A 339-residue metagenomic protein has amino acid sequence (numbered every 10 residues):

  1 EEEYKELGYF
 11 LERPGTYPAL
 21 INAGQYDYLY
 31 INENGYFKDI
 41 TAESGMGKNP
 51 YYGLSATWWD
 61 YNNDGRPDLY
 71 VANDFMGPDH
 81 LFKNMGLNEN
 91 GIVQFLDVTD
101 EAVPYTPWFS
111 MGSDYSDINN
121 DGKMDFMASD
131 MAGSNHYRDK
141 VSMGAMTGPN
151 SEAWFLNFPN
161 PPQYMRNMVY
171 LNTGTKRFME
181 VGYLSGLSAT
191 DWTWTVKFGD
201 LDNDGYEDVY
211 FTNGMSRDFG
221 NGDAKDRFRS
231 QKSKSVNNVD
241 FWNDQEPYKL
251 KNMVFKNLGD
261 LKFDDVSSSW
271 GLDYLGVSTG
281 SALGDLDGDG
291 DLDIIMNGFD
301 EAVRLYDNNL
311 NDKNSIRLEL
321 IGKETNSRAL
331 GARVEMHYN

Functional and structural regions predicted by a protein language model:
E1-N339: Acidic, glycine/proline-rich Ca2+-coordinating loop motifs
